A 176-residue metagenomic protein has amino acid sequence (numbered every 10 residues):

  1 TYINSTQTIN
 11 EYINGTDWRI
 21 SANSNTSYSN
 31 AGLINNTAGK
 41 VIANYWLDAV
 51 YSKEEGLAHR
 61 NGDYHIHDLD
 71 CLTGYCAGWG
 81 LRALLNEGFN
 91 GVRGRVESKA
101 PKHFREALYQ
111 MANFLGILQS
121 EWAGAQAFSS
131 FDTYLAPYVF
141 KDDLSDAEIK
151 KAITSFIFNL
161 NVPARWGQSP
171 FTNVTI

Functional and structural regions predicted by a protein language model:
T1-I176: Catalytic alpha/beta active-site cores
